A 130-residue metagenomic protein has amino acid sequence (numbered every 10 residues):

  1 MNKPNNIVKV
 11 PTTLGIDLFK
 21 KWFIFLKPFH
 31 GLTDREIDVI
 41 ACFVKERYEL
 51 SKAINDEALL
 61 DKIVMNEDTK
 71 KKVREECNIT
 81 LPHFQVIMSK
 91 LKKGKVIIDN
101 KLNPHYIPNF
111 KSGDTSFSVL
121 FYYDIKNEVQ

Functional and structural regions predicted by a protein language model:
M1-H30: Long, low-complexity, charged/polar intrinsically disordered regions in eukaryotic proteins
G31-L32, I79: Alpha-helical hairpin
L32-D68: Short helix->loop/beta-hairpin flanking segments within DNA-binding domains
D61-L81: Short helix-coil junctions and helix-kink-helix linkers
I79, F84-H105: A short, conserved structural fragment
K111-Q130: Short, amphipathic alpha-helical interaction segments positioned at domain boundaries
